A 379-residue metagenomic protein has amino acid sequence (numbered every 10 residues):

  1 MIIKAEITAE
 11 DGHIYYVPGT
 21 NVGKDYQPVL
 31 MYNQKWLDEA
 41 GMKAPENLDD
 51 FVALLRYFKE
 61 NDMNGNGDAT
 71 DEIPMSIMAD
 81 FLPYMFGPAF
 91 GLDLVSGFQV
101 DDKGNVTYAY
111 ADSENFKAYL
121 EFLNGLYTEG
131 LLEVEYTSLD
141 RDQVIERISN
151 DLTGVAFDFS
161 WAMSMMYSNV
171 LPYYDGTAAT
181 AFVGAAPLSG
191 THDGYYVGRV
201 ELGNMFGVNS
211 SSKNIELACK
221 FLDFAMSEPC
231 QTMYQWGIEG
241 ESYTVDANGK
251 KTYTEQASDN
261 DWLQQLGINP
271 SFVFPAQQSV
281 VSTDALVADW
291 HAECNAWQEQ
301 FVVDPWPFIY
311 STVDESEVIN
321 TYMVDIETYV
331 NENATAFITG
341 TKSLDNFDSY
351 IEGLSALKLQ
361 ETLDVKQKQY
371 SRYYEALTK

Functional and structural regions predicted by a protein language model:
M1-K379: Extracytoplasmic/secretory soluble proteins
